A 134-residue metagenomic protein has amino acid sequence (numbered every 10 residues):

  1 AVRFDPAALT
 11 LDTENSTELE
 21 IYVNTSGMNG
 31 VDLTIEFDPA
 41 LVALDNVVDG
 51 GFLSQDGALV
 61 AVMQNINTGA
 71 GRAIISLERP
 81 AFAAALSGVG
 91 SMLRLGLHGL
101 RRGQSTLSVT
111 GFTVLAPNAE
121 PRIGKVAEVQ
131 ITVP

Functional and structural regions predicted by a protein language model:
A1-P134: Acidic, low-complexity intrinsically disordered segments
